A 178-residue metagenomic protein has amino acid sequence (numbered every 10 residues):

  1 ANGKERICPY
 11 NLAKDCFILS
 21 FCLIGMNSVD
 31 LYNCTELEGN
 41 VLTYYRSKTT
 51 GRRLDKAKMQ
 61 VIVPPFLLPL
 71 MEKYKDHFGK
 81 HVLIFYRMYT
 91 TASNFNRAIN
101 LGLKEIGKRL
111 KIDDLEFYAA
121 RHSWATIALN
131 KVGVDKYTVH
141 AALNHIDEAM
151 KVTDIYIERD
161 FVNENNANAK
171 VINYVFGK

Functional and structural regions predicted by a protein language model:
A1, P64-D113: Active-site/catalytic core of tyrosine-dependent DNA strand-transfer enzymes
A1-S28: Basic, Lys/Arg- and aromatic-enriched nucleic-acid-binding interface segment
G3-I7, S47-I62, Y86-F95, I112-E116 (+1 more regions): Short, contiguous acidic/charged loop-to-helix segments that flank catalytic cores in large enzymes
Y10-K14, N96, N100, R121-H122: Short, leucine-enriched amphipathic alpha-helices that occur as contiguous helical runs
I18, C22, M26-V29, A119-I146: C-terminal catalytic core of tyrosine-transesterase DNA break-rejoin enzymes
Y32-K73: Conserved tyrosine-mediated DNA breakage-rejoining catalytic core shared by Y-recombinases
R46-R52, L143-G177: Catalytic-site neighborhood detector that most strongly recognizes the C-terminal catalytic loop/helix of tyrosine
V63, L103, A125-A128, V139 (+1 more regions): Hydrophobic, well-ordered secondary-structure elements that form the walls of internal hydrophobic environments
